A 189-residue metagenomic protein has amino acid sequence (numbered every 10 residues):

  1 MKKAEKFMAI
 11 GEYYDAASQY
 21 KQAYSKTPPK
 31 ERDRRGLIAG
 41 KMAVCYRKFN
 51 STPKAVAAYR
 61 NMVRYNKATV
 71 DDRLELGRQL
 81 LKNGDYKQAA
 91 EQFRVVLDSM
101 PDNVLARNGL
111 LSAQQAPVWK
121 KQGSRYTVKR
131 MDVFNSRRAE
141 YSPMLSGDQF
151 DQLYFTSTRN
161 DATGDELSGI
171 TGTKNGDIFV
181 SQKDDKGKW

Functional and structural regions predicted by a protein language model:
M1-L37: N-terminal leader/linker segments that initiate helical-solenoid repeat arrays
E31-R32, G36, V70-D71, V104-L105: Helix-start (N-cap) detector for alpha-helical repeat units in TPR-like alpha-solenoids, especially tetratricopeptide
K48, R64, D72-E75, K82-Q88 (+1 more regions): Short, conserved micro-motifs composed of acidic
